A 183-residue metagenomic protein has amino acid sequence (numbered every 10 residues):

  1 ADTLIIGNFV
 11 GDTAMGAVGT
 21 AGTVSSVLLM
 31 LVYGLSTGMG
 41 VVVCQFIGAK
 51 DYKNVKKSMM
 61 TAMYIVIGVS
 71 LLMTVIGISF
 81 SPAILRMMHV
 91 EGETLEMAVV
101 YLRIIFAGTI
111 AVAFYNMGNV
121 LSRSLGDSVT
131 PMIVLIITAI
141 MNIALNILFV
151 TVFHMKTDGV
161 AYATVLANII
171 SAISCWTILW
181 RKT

Functional and structural regions predicted by a protein language model:
D2, M39, F80-S81, G118 (+2 more regions): Hydrophobic/aromatic residues in alpha-helical transmembrane segments
I6-S26, E93-M97, T157-D158: Interfacial/gating helices of multi-pass transporter permease domains
M15-V75, V112-P131: Small-residue-rich hydrophobic transmembrane alpha-helices
V27, N142-N146, S171-W176: Hydrophobic transmembrane alpha-helices of multi-pass small-molecule transporters
G34, V75, A139-I143, I169: Hydrophobic/small/kink-forming positions within alpha-helical transmembrane segments of polytopic membrane proteins
V43-I110, V152-T183: Short alpha-helical transmembrane segments in multi-pass integral membrane proteins
V66, L121-I147, D158, Y162-V165: Alpha-helical transmembrane segments of multi-pass membrane transporters/permeases
T109-F114, I137: Short hydrophobic/small-residue motifs within alpha-helical transmembrane segments of multi-pass transporter-like
